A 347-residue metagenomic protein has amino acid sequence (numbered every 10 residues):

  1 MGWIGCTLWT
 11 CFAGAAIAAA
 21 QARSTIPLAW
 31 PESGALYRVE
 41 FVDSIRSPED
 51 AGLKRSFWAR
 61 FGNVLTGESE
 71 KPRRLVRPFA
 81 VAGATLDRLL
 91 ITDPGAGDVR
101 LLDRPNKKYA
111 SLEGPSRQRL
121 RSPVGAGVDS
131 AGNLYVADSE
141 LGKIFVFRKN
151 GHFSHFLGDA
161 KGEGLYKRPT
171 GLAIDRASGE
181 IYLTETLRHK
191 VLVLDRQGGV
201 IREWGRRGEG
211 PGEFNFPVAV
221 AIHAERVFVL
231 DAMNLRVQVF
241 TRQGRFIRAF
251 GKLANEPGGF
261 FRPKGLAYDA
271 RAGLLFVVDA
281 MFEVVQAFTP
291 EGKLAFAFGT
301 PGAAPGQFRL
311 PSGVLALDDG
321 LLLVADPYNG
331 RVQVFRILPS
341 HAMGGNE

Functional and structural regions predicted by a protein language model:
G2-A15: Bacterial N-terminal signal peptides
A20-E347: Eukaryotic scaffold repeat domains enriched in small/polar residues
